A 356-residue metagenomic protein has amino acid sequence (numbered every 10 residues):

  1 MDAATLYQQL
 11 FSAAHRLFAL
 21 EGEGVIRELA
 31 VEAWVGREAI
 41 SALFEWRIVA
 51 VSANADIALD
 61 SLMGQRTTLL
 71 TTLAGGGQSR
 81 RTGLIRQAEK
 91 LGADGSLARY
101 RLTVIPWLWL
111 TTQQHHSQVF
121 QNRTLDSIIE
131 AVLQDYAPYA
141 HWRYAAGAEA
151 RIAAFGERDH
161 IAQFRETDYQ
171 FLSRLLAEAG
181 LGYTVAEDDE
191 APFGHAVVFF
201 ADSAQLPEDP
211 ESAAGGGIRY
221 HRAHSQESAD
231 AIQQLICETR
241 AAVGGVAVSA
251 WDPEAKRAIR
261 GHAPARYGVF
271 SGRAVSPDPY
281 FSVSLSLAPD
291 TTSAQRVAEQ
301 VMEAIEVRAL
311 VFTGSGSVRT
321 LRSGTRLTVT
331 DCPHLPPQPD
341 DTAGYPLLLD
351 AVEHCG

Functional and structural regions predicted by a protein language model:
M1-G356: Amphipathic alpha-helical and helix-coil boundary elements used as assembly and membrane-proximal scaffolds
